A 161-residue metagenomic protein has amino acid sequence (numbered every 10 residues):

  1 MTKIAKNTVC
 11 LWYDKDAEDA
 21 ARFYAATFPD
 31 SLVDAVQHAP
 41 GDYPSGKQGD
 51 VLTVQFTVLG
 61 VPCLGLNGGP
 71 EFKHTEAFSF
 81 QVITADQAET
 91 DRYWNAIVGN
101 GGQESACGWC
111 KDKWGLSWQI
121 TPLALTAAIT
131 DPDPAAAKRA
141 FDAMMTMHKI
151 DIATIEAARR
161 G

Functional and structural regions predicted by a protein language model:
M1-A5, F72-H74: Short, flexible turn/loop "capping" segments at secondary-structure junctions
K6, D50, Q103-S105: Short, small/polar residue-rich loop motifs at catalytic or cofactor-binding pockets
C10-G60: Core segments of cupin and vicinal oxygen chelate
Y13, A17, A26-T27, V58-P62 (+5 more regions): Vicinal oxygen chelate
Y43-S45, E76, G161: A charge-rich, low-complexity, intrinsically flexible signal that marks solvent-exposed coils, linkers, repeats
L66-G68: Active-site-proximal beta-strand/loop segments in catalytic clefts of secreted hydrolases
P132-G161: C-terminal cap/linker of serine protease catalytic domains
